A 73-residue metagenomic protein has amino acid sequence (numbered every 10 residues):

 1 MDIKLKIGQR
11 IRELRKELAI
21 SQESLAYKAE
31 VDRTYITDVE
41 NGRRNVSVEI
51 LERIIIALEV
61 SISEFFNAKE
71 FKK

Functional and structural regions predicted by a protein language model:
Q9-Y27: Short basic helix-loop element that most often maps to the first helix and adjoining turn of HTH DNA-binding modules
I11, L25-A26, I36-V39, F65: Conserved hydrophobic/aromatic packing and binding residues within compact polymer-binding modules
E30-R44: Recognition helix of helix-turn-helix/homeodomain-like DNA-binding domains that insert into the DNA major groove
N41, V60, N67: Short, conserved catalytic or interaction motifs in soluble domains
R43-R53: Short, basic-rich loop-to-helix N-cap that marks the start of a DNA-contacting helix
L51-I55, F65-F66: Hydrophobic micro-packing sites on short alpha-helices
E64-K73: Short, charged recognition helix plus adjacent turn of helix-turn-helix-like nucleic-acid-binding domains
